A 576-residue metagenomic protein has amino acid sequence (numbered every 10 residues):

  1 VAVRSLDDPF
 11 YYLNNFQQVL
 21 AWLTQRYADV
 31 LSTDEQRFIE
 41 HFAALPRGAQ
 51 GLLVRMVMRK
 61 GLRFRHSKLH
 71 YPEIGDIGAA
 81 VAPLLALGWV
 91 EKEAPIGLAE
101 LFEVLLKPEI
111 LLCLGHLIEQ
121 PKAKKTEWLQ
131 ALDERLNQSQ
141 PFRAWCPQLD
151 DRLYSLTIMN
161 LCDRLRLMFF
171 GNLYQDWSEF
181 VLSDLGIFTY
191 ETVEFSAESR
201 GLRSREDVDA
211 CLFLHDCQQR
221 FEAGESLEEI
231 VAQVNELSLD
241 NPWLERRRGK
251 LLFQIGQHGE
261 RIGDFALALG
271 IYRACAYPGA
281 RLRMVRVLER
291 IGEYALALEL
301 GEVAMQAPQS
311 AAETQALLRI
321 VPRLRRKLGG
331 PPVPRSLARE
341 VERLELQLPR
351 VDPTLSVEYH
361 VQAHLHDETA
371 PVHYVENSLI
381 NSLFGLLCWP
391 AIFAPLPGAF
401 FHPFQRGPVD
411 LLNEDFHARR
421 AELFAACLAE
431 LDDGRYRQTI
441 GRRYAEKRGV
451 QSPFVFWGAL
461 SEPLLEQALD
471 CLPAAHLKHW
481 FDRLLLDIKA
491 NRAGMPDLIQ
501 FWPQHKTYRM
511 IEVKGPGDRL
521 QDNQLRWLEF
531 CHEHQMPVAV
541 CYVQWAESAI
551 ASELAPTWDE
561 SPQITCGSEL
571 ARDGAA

Functional and structural regions predicted by a protein language model:
A2-G51, R55-G259, K327-L472, R483 (+1 more regions): N-terminal alpha-helical interaction modules that lie
N241-P331: Alpha-helical protein-protein interaction scaffolds
L460-W480, D497-Q500, Q504-G517, C531: Conserved catalytic cores of phosphodiester-cleaving nucleases, focusing on short active-site segments
K489-G494: A short catalytic or substrate-binding loop motif that flags glycine-/basic-rich loops and adjacent residues that bind
T507-V543: Basic, amphipathic alpha-helical patches used to engage nucleic acids or provide basic targeting signals, exemplified
A551-S552, S568: Intrinsic, low-complexity polybasic segments
A555, A571-R572: Short, low-complexity intrinsically disordered segments enriched in A/P/G/S/L with frequent Arg, especially at protein
